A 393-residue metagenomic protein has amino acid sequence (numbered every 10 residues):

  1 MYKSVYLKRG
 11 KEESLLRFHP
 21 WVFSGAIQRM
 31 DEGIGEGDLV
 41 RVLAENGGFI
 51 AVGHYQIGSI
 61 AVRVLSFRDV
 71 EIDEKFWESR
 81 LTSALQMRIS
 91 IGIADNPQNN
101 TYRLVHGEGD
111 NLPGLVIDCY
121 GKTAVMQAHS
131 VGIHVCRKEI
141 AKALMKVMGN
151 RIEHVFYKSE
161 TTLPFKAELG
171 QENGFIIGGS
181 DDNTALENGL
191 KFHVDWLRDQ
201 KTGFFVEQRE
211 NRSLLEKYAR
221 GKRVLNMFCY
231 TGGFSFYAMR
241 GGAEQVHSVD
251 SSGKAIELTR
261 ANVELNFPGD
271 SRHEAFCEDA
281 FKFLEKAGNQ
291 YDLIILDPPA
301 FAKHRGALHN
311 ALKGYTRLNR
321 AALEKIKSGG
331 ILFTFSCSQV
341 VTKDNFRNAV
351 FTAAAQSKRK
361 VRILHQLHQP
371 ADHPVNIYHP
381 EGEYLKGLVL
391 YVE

Functional and structural regions predicted by a protein language model:
M1-C119: Non-catalytic accessory regions of SAM-dependent methyltransferases
V105-D118, H134-F205, S213: Non-catalytic substrate-recognition/targeting regions of SAM-dependent transferases
G221-Y230: Conserved class I S-adenosyl-L-methionine
T231-E244: Conserved SAM-binding loop of SAM-dependent methyltransferases across substrates and taxa, primarily the Class I
Q245-D250: Conserved SAM-binding motif I beta-strand of class I
K254-I295: S-adenosyl-L-methionine
Y291-A321: Mobile active-site "lid"/loop adjacent to the S-adenosyl-L-methionine
I331-E393: C-terminal catalytic and target-recognition region of SAM-dependent MTase-like enzymes, primarily methyltransferases
